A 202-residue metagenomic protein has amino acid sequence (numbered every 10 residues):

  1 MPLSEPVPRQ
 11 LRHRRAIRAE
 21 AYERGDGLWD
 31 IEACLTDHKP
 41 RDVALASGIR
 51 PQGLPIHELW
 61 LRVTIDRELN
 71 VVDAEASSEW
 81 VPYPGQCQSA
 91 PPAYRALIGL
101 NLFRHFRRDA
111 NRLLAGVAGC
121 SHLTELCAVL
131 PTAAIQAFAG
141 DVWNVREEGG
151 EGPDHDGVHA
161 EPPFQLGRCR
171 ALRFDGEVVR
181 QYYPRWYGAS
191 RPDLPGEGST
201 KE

Functional and structural regions predicted by a protein language model:
M1-D42: Short, Gly/Pro- and small/polar-rich lid/capping loops
H13, L35-E202: Active-site- and interface-proximal helix/loop "cap" or "latch" segments in soluble metabolic and energy-transducing
